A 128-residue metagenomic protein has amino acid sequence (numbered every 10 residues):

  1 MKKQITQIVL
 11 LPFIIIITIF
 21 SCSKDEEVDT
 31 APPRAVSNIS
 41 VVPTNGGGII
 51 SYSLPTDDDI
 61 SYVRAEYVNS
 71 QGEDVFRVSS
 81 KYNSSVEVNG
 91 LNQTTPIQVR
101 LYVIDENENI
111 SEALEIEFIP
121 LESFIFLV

Functional and structural regions predicted by a protein language model:
K2-T6, I15-V42: Bacterial Sec-dependent N-terminal signal peptides
S23-A31, D105-V128: Extracellular fibronectin type III
R34-N38, I49-S51, S85: Short structured motifs
T44, P55, S80, L91-Q93: Hydrophobic loop/turn residues within beta-sheet-rich immunoglobulin-like superfamily modules
G48-F76: Solvent-exposed loop/turn segments flanking beta-strands in beta-repeat/beta-sandwich domains
S61, V86-I116, P120: Beta-strand-rich modules
F76-Y82: Short beta-strand segments within Ig-like beta-sandwich modules, predominantly Fibronectin type-III
Y82-N83, E122: Short coil/turn segments at the loop-to-beta-strand junctions that recur within blades of beta-propeller repeat folds
